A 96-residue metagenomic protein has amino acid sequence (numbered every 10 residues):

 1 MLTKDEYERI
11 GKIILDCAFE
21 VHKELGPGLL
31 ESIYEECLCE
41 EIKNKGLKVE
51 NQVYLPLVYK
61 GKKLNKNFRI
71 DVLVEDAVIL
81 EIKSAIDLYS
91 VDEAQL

Functional and structural regions predicted by a protein language model:
M1-K48, L96: Solvent-exposed, charged helical/coil patches that constitute nucleic-acid or partner-interaction surfaces
G26, V49, I70-I86: Conserved catalytic cores of phosphodiester-cleaving nucleases, focusing on short active-site segments
C39-E41, Y59, V74: Alpha-helix termini
K43-K60: A short acidic/basic microdomain associated with nuclease active sites
K63-I70: Basic/aromatic recognition patch in beta-strand/loop cores that engages polyanionic ligands
I82-L96: Mg2+/Mn2+-dependent nuclease catalytic core
